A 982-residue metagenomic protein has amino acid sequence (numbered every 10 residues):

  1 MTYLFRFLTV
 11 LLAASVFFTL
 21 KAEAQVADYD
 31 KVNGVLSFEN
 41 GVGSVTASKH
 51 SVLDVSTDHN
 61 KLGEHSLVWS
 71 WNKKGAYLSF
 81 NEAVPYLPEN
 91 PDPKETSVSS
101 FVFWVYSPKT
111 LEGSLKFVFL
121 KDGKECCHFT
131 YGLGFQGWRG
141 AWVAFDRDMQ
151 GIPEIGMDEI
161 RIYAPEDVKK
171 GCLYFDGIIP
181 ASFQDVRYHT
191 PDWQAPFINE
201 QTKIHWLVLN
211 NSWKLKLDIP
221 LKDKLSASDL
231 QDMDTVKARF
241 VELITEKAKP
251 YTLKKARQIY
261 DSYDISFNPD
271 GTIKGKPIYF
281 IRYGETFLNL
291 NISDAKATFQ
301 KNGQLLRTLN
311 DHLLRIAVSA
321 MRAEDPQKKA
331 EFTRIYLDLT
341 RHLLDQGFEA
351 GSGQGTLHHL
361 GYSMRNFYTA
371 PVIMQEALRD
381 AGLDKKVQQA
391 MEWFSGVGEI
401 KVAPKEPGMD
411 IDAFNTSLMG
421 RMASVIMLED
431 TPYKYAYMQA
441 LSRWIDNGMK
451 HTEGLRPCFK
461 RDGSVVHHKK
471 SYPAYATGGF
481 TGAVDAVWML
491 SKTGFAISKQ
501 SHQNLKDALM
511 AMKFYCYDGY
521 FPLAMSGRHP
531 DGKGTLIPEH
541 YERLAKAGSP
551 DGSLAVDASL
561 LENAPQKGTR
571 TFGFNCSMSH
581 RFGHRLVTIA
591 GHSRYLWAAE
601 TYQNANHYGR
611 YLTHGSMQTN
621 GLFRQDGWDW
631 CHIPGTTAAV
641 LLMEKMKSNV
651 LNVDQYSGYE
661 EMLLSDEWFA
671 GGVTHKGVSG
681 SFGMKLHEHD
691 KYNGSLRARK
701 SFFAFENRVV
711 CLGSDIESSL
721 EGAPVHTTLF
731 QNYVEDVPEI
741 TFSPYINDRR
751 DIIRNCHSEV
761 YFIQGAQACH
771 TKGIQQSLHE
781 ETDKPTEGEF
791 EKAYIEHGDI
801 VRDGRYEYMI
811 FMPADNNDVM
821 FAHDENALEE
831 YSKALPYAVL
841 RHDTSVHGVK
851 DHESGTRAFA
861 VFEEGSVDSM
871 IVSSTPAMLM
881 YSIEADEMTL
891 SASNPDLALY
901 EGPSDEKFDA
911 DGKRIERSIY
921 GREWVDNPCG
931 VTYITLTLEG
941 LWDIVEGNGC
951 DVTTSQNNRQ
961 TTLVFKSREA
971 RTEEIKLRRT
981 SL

Functional and structural regions predicted by a protein language model:
M1-Q25: Bacterial Sec-dependent N-terminal signal peptides
Q25-H50, D192: Extracellular carbohydrate-recognition regions
D28, A164-L209: Extracellular polysaccharide-targeting segments
V55-S79: Short carbohydrate-recognition loop motifs
W71-Q150: Extracellular ligand-binding interfaces
S100-F103, K116-V118, G140-F183: Extracellular beta-strand ligand-recognition surfaces/modules
L230-P530: Aromatic-lined, polymer-binding surfaces characteristic of secreted/periplasmic polysaccharide-degrading enzymes
G479, A486-V945, S955, S967-E973: Extended polysaccharide-engagement surfaces of secreted carbohydrate-active enzymes
